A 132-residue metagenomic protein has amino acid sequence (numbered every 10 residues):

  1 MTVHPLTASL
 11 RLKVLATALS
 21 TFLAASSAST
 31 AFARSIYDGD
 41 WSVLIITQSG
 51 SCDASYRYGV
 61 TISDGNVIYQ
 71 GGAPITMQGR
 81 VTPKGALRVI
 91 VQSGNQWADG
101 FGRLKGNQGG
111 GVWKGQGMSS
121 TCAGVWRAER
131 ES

Functional and structural regions predicted by a protein language model:
M1-H4, A28, I62: Generic preference for hydrophobic/aromatic residues in regular secondary structure cores
T2-A18: Bacterial N-terminal signal peptides that target proteins for export
T7-S9, T30, W126: General helical secondary-structure elements
A18-T30: C-terminal segment of classical bacterial N-terminal signal peptides
R34-S132: Central antiparallel beta-sheet cores of small beta-barrel/beta-sandwich binding domains
